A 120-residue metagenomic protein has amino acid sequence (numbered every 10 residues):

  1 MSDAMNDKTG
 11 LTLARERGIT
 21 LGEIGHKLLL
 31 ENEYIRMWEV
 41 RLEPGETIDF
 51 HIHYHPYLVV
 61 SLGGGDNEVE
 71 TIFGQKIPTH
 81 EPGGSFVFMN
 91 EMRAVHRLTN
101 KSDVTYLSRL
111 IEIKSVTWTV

Functional and structural regions predicted by a protein language model:
A4-G22: N-terminal low-complexity, Pro/Thr/Ser-rich intrinsically disordered segments that act as propeptides or flexible
T20-D49, P56-V59, S108-I111: A short glycine-rich, His/Asp/Glu-containing loop-to-beta-strand
H51-H53, H96: Histidine-centered active-site/metal-ligand motif
Y54-Q75: Glycine- and acidic-residue-biased ligand/ion/polar-headgroup-sensing regions
F73-M92: Short acidic-glycine-tyrosine-enriched beta hairpin
E91-V116: Ligand-binding loop in jelly-roll beta-barrel domains
T119-V120: Extracytoplasmic/periplasmic copper-protein system
